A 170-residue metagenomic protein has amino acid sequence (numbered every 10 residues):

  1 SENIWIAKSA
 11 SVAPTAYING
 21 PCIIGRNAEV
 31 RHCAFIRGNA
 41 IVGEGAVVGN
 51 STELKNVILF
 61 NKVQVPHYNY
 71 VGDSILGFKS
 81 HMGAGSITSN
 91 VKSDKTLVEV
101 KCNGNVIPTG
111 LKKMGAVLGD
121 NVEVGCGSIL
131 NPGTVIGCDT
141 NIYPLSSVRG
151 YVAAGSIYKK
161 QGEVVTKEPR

Functional and structural regions predicted by a protein language model:
S1-F35, N39: Extended, small-residue-rich solenoid/repeat segments and analogous flexible loops that form exposed scaffolds
N3-W5, I23, I41, I75 (+2 more regions): Residue-level "contact hotspot" at macromolecular interaction interfaces
V12-P14, G25, E44-N50, T88-S89 (+1 more regions): Short, functional N-terminal and low-complexity linear motifs
G25-R26, R31, E44, K55 (+1 more regions): The repeat-register position in solenoid repeat domains
R31, R37, I41-G43, G49 (+2 more regions): Transmembrane beta-barrel architecture of outer membranes
N50-S51, N56-K62, P66-R170: Glycine-rich hexapeptide-repeat left-handed beta-helix
